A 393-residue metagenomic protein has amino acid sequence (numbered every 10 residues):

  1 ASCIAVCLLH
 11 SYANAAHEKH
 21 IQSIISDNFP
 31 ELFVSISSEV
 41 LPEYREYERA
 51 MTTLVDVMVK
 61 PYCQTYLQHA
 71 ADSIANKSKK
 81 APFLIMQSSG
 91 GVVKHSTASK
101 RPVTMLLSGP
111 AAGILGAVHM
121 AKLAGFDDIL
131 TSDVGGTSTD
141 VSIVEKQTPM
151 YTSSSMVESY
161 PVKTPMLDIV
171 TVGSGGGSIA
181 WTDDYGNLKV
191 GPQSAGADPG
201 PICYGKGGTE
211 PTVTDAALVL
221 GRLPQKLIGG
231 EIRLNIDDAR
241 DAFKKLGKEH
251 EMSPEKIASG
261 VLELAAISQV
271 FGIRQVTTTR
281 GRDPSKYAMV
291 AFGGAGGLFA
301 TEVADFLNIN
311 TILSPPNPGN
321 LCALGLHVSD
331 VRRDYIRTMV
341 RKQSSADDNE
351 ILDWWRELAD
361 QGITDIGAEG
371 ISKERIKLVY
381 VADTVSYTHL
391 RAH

Functional and structural regions predicted by a protein language model:
A1-I4, G247-I273, I351-W354: Adenine-nucleotide phosphate-binding core of ATP-dependent small-molecule kinases
C7-L8, N14-R45: Terminal amphipathic helices with adjacent charged low-complexity linkers/tails
T65-H69, S73-I74, I85, A112-A124 (+2 more regions): Phosphate/ATP-binding catalytic cores across multiple sugar-kinase/actin-like superfamilies, primarily ASKHA
V118, K122, F126-S132, A288-D348: Catalytic phosphate/nucleotide-handling subdomain of diverse soluble enzymes
D127-E145: Gly/Thr-rich phosphate-binding beta-strand-loop-beta motif of the actin/hexokinase/Hsp70
V141, E145, S154-L188, D305-I309 (+1 more regions): Phosphate/diphosphate-binding loops
D168, G175-I236: Mobile "lid/hinge" segments at catalytic clefts and subdomain interfaces of large enzymes
T388-H393: Conserved small/polar residues in nucleotide/adenosyl-binding loops
